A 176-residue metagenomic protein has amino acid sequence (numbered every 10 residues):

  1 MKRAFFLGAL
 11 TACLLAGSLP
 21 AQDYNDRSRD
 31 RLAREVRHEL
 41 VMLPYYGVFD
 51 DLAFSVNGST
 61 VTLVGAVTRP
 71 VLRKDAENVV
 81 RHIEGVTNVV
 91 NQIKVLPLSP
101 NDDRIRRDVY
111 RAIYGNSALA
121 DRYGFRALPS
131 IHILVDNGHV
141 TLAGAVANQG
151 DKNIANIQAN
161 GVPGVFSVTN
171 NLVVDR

Functional and structural regions predicted by a protein language model:
K2-A9, C13-R176: N-terminal targeting leaders
